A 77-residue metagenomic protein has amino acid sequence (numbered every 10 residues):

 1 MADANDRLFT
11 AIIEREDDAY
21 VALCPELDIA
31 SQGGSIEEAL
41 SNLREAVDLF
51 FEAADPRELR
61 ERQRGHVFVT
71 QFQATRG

Functional and structural regions predicted by a protein language model:
M1-I12, E37, S41-G77: Short, charged, surface-exposed hinge/linker loops at domain edges that act as mobile lids or interdomain connectors
T10-E26: Short aromatic-glycine-(Arg/Gly/Cys) micro-motifs in beta-strand/loop hairpins
L27-I36: A short, exposed loop/beta-hairpin motif centered on an aromatic-Gly-Thr core
